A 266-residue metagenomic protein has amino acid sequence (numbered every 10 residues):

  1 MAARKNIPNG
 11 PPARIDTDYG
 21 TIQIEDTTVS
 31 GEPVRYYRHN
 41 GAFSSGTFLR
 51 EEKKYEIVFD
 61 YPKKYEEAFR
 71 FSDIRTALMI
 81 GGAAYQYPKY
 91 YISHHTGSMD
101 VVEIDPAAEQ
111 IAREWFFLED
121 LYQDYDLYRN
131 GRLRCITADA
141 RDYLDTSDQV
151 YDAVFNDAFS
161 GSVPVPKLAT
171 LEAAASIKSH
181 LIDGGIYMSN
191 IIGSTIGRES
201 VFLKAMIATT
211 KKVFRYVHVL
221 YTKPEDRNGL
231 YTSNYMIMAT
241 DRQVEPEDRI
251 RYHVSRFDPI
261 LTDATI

Functional and structural regions predicted by a protein language model:
M1-T47, A68, D73, Y216-I266: Soluble small-group transferase modules, centered on the S-adenosyl donor enzyme superfamily
P8-P11, Q23-I24, L118-Y125, V154 (+1 more regions): Intrinsically disordered, low-complexity boundary segments flanking structured domains
N40, I80-A83, I104, A158-F159 (+3 more regions): Active-site-proximal beta-strand/loop segments in catalytic clefts of secreted hydrolases
G46-R50, S189-N190: Acidic/histidine-rich, surface-exposed loop or edge segments in extracytoplasmic proteins
E56-M188, I196-V201, V213: The AdoMet/dcAdoMet-binding core of the Class I SAM-like
E172-P246: C-terminal substrate-binding/active-site "lid" region of AdoMet-derived donor-dependent transferases
